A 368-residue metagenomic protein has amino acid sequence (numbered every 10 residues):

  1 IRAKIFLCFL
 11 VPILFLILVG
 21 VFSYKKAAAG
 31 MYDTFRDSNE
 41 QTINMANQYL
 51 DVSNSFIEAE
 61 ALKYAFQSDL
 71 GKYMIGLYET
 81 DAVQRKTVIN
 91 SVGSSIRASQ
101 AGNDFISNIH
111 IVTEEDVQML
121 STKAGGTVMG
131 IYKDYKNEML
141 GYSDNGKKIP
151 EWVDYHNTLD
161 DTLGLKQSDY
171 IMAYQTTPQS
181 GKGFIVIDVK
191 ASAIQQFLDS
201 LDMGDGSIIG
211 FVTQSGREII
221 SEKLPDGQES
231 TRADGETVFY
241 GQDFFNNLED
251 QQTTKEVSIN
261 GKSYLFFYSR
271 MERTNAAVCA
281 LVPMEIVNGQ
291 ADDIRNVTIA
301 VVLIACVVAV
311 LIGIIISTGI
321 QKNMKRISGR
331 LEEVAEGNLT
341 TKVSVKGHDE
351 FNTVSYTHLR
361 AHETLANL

Functional and structural regions predicted by a protein language model:
I1-A29, D33, D37: Extreme N-terminal signal-anchor transmembrane helix of membrane signaling/transducer proteins, especially in bacteria
E40, S55-S91, V112-G125: Extracellular/periplasmic ligand-binding regions of membrane signal-transduction receptors
V83-S94, K123-D161, L224-E256: Extracytoplasmic/periplasmic sensor domains and loops in membrane signaling proteins
S91-A101, S180, F184-G227: Solvent-exposed, extracytoplasmic
Q100-N108, T113-A191, F197-S200: Extracytoplasmic/periplasmic ligand-binding sensor regions of membrane-associated signaling proteins
T176, G181-A191, Y264-A291, R295: Short, hydrophobic beta-strand elements of compact beta-sandwich sensory domains
F211, R273, A277-A335, K342-V343: Cytoplasm-proximal transmembrane signaling helix
T357, A361-T364: Conserved small/polar residues in nucleotide/adenosyl-binding loops
